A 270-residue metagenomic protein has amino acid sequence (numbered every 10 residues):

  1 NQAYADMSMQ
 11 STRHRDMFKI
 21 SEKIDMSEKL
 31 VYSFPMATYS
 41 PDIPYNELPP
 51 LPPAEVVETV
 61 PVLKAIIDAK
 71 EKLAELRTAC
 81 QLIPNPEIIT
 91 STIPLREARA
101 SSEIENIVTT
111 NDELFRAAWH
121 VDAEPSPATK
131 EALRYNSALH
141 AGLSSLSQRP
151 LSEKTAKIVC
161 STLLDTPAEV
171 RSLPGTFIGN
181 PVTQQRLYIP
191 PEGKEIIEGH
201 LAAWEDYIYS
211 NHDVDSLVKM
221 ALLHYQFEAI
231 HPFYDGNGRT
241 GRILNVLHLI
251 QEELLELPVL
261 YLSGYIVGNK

Functional and structural regions predicted by a protein language model:
N1-K270: FIC/Doc superfamily catalytic core
